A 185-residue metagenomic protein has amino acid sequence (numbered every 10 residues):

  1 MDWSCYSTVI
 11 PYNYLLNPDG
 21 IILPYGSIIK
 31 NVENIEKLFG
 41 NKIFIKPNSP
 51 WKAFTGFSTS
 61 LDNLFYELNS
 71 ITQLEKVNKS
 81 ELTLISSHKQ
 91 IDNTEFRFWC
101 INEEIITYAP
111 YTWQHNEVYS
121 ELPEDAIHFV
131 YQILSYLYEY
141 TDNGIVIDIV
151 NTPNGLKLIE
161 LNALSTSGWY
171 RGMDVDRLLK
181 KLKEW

Functional and structural regions predicted by a protein language model:
M1-L137: Active-site nucleotide/adenylate-binding loops and adjacent lid/helix of ATP-dependent enzymes
S49, K89-Q90, N151-P153, N162-S165: Short, flexible loop/turn elements at secondary-structure junctions
W99-C100, T107, G155-W169: A short beta-strand motif that forms the metal-chelation/ATP-contact edge of phosphoryl-transfer active sites
A109-L158, R177-W185: A long amphipathic alpha-helix within ATP-dependent nucleotide-binding catalytic cores
N143, G168-M173: Acidic, proline/glycine-rich low-complexity IDRs
